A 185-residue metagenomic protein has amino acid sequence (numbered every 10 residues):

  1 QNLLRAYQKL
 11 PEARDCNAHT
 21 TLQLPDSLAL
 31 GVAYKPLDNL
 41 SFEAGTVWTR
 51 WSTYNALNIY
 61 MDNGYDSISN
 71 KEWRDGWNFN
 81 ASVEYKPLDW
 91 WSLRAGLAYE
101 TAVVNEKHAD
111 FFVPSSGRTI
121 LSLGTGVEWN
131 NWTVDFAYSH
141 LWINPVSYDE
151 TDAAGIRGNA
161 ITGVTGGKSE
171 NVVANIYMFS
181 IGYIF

Functional and structural regions predicted by a protein language model:
Q1-F185: Outer-membrane beta-barrel porins/channels
